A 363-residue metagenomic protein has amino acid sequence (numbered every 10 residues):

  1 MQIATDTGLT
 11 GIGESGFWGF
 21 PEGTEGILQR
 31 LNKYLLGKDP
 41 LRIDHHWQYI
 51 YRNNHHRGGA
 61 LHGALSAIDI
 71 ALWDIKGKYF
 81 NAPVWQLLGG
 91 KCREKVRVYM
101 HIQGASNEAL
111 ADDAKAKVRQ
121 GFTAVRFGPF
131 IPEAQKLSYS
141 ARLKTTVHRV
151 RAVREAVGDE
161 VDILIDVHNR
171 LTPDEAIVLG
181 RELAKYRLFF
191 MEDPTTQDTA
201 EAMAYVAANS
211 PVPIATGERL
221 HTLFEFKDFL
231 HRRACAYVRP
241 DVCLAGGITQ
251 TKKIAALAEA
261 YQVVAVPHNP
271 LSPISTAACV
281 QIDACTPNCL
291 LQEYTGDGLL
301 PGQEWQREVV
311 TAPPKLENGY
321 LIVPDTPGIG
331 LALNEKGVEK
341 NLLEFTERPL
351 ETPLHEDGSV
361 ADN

Functional and structural regions predicted by a protein language model:
M1-T5, A312-P313: Short beta-strand elements
A4-Y79, V360-N363: Metal- or metallocofactor-binding catalytic centers and their adjacent structured scaffolds across diverse enzyme
G8, L31, I68, N81 (+7 more regions): Conserved, mostly hydrophobic/aromatic
S15, M100-G104, F127-P129, I165-N169 (+6 more regions): A cross-domain feature marking catalytic cores of carbohydrate-active enzymes and several ubiquitous metabolic/repair
D69-A105, A109: Glycine-rich, aromatic-flanked loop segments that form ligand/cofactor-binding clefts across common enzyme folds
K95-S210: Metal-dependent enolase-superfamily TIM-barrel catalytic cores that perform enediolate-based chemistry
R181, R187, D198-P327: Shared catalytic-loop signature of beta/alpha-barrel
I329-N363: Extended hydrophobic packing segments that form well-structured cores
